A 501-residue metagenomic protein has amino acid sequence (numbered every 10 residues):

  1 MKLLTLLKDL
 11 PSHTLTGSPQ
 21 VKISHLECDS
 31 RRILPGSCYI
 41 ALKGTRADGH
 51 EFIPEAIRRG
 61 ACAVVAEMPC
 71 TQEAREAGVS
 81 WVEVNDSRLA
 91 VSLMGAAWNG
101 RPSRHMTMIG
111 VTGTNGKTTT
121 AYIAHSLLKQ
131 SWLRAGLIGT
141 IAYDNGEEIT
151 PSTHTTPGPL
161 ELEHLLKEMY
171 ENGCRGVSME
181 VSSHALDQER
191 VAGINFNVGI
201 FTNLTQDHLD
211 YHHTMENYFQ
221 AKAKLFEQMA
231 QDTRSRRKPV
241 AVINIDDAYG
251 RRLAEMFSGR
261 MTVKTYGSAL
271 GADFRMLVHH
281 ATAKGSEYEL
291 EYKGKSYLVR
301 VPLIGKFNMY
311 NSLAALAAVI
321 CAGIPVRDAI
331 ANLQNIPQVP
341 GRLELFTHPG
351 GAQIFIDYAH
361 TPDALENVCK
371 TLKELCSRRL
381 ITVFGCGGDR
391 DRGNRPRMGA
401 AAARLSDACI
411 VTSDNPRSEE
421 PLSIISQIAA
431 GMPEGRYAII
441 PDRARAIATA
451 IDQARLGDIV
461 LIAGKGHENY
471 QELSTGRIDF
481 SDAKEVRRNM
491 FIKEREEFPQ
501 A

Functional and structural regions predicted by a protein language model:
M1-L93, A248, R275-L277, I304 (+3 more regions): N-terminal leader/targeting and accessory segments in enzymes
M1-T14, P35-C38, A314-R327, A331-G341 (+1 more regions): ATP-dependent carboxylate-amine ligase
L10, A90-I245, R251-R260, L313-L316 (+3 more regions): Phosphate-binding loop of NTP-binding sites
R46, H50-F52, Q188, D210-N217 (+3 more regions): Glycine/threonine-rich flexible loop motifs
I53, H125, L166, K222 (+3 more regions): Generic hydrophobic/aromatic pocket-lining and core-packing "Φ" positions
R58, C62-M68, V240-I245, V383-F384 (+1 more regions): Short internal beta-strands
A66-P69, V181, N203, I245 (+2 more regions): Short secondary-structure boundary segments
C70-A77, V198-I354, S377, A429-A438: Acidic, Mg2+-coordinating active-site environments of NTP-dependent enzymes
